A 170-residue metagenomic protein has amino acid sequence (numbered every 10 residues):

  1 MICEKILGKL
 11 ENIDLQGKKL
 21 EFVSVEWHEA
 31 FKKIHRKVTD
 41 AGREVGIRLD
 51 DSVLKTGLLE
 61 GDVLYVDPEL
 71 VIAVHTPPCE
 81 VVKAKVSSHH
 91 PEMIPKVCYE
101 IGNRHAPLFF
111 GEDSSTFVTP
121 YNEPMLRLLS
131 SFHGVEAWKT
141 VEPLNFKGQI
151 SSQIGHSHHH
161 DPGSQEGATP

Functional and structural regions predicted by a protein language model:
M1-L54: Intrinsically disordered, low-complexity, positively charged segments
I2-G17, A41, V118-P170: Helix-rich terminal scaffold detector
K55-L58, L64: Short, well-ordered loop/turn sites that connect or cap secondary structure elements
A73-S87: Short glycine-/aliphatic-rich beta-strand segments at the starts of folded cytosolic domains
P77-C79, D113-S114, E142: Short, ordered loop/turn segments at secondary-structure junctions
H89-W138: Conserved, well-structured core segments that form or line functional sites
